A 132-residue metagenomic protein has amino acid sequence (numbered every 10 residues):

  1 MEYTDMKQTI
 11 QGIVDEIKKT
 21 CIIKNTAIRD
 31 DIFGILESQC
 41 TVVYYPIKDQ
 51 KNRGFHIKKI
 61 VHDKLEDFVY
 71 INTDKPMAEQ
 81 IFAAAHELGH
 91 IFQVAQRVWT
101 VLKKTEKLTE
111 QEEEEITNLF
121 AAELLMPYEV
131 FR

Functional and structural regions predicted by a protein language model:
M1-R132: Active-site hotspot residues in diverse enzymes, especially metal/ion-binding acidic/histidine motifs
